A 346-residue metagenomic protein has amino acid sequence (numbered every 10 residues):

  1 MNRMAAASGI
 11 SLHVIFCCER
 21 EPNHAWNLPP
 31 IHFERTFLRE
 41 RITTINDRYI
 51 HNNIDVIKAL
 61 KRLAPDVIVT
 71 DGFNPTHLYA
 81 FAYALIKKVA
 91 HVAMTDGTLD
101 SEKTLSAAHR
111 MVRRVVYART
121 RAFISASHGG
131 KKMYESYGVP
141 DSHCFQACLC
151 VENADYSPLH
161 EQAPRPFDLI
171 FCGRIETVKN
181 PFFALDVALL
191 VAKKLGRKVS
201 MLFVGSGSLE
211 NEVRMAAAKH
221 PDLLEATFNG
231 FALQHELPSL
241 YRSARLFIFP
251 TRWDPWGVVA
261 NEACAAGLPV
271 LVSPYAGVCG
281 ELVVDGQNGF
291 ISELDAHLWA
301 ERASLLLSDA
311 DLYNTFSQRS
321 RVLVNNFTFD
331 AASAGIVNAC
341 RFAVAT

Functional and structural regions predicted by a protein language model:
V89-A107, R119-A122: A short, histidine- and acid-enriched strand-loop-helix "catalytic/donor-clamping" loop that lines the nucleotide-sugar
R114-P158, P164: Donor nucleotide-sugar binding/catalytic pocket of nucleotide-sugar-dependent glycosyltransferases
H160-L190, L202: Conserved donor-binding/catalytic core segment of Leloir-type glycosyltransferases
R214-A232: Nucleotide-activated donor-binding/catalytic signature segment of Leloir-type glycosyltransferases, i.e., the conserved
F231-A232, S239-A244: Short alpha-helical donor nucleotide-sugar binding micro-motif in glycosyltransferases
R252: Aromatic "clamp/platform" in nucleotide-sugar-dependent glycosyltransferases that forms part of the donor/acceptor
P269-S273, V283: Short hydrophobic beta-strand element within catalytic cores of glycosyltransferases and related nucleotide-activated
V284-A296, L305-A310: Conserved acidic donor-binding segment of nucleotide-sugar-dependent glycosyltransferases
